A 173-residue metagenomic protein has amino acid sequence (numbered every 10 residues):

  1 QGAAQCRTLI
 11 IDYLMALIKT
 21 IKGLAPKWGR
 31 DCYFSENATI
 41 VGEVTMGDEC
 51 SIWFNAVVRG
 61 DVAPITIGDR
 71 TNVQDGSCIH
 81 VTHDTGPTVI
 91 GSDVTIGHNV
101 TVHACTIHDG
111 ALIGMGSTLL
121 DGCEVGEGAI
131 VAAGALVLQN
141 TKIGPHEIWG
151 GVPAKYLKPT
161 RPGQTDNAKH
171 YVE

Functional and structural regions predicted by a protein language model:
Q1-A4, E36-N37: Intrinsic structural disorder
A3-L14: Short, Lys/Arg-enriched N-terminal segments with co-localized hydrophobic residues within the first ~10-30 amino acids
M15-W28, Y33, D61-C78, T82 (+2 more regions): Glycine-rich hexapeptide-repeat left-handed beta-helix
